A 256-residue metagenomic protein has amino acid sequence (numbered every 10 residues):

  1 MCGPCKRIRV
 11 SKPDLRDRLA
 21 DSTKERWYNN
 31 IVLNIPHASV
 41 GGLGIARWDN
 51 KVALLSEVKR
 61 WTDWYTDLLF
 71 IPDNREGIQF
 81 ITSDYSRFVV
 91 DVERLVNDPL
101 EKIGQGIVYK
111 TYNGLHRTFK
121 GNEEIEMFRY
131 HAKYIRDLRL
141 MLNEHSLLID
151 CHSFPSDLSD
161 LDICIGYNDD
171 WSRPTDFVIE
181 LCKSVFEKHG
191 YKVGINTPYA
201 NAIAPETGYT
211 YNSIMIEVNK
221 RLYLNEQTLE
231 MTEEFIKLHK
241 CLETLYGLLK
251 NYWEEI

Functional and structural regions predicted by a protein language model:
C2-L148, S153-I256: N-terminal catalytic or cofactor-binding beta/alpha core of small enzyme domains
